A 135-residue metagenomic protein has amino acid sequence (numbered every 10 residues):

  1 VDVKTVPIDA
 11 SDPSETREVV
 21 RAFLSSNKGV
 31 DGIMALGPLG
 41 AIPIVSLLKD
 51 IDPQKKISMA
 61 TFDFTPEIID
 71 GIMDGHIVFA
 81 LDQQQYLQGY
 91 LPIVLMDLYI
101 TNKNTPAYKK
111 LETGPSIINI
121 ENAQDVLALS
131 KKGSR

Functional and structural regions predicted by a protein language model:
D2, K56, H76-I77, G114: A generic structural signal for alpha->beta connector loops
K4, D9-D70: Hydrophobic alpha-helical
K4-I8, A80-L81, L111, I118: Hydrophobic residues at beta-strand termini and immediately following loops that shape nucleotide-binding pockets
P13, P38, Q83-Y86, Y90: Electropositive phosphate-/nucleotide-binding environments in soluble metabolic enzymes
S26, L47, G75, Y99-K103: Change "in soluble alpha/beta enzymes" to "in soluble alpha/beta proteins
P43, G71, L91, L95: Alpha-helical scaffold segments in soluble metabolic enzymes
D74-Y86: Short beta-strand elements at the ligand-binding edges of bilobed clamshell
L87-R135: Hinge/cleft segment of the Venus flytrap/periplasmic-binding protein
